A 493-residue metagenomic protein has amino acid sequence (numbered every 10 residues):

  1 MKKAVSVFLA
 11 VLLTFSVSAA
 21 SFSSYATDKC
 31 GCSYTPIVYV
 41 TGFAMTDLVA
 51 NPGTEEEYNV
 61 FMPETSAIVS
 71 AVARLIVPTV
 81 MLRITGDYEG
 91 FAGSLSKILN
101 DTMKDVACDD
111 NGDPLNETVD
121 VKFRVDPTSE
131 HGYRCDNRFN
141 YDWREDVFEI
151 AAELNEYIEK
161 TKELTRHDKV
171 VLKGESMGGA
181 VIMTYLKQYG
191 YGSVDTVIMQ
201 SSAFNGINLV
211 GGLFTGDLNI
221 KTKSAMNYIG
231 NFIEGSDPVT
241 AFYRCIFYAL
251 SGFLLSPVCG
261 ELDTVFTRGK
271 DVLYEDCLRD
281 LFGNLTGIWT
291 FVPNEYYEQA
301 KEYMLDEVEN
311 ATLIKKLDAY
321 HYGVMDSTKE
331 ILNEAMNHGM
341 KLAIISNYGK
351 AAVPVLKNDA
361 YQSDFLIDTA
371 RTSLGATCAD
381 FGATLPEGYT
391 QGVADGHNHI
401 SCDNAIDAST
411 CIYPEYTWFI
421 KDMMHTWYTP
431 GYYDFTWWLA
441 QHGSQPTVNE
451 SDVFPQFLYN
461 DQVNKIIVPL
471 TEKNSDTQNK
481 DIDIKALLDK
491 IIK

Functional and structural regions predicted by a protein language model:
M1-S6: Positively charged n-region of N-terminal signal peptides that target proteins for export
F8-L9, A19: A periodicity- and composition-biased signal for non-globular, repetitive helical segments
F15-C32: Sec-dependent signal peptide cleavage junction
T27-K173, M177-G230, A351, Y361-T369 (+2 more regions): N-terminal non-catalytic accessory region
N137, Y141, E145, V272-A360: Alpha/beta-hydrolase fold catalytic core
T222-A311: Alpha/beta-hydrolase-fold enzymes
